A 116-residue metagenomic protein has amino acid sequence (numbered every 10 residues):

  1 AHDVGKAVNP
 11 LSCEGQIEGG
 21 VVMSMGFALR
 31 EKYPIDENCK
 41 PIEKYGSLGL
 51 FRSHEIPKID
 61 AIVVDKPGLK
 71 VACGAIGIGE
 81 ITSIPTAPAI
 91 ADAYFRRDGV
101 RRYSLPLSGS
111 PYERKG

Functional and structural regions predicted by a protein language model:
A1-G116: C-terminal catalytic domains of large/alpha subunits in multi-subunit enzymes
